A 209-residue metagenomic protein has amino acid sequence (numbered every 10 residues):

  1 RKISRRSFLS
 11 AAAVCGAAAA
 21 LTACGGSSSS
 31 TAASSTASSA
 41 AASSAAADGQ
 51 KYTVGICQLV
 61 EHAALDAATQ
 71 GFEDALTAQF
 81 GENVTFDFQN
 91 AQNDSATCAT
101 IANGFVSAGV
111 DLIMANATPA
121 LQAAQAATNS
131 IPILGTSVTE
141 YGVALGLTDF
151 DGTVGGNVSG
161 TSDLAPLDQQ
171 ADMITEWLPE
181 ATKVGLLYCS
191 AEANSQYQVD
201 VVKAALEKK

Functional and structural regions predicted by a protein language model:
R1-I3, S7-A23: N-terminal secretory signal peptides
C24-S38: Bacterial lipoprotein signal-peptidase II cleavage site
S39-Y52: N-terminal low-complexity, Pro/Thr/Ser-rich intrinsically disordered segments that act as propeptides or flexible
Y52-E73, Q79, D87-A96, A191-S195: Extracytoplasmic "Venus flytrap"
V54, Q58, F72, S159-L206: An alpha-beta-alpha
A64, A68-F72, T97-I101, N116-A120 (+4 more regions): Stable alpha-helical elements in mature extracytoplasmic
N90-D149: Beta-alpha junction/loop-to-helix N-cap segments that form part of ligand/metal-binding clefts
D151-T161: Rossmann-fold dehydrogenase core element
